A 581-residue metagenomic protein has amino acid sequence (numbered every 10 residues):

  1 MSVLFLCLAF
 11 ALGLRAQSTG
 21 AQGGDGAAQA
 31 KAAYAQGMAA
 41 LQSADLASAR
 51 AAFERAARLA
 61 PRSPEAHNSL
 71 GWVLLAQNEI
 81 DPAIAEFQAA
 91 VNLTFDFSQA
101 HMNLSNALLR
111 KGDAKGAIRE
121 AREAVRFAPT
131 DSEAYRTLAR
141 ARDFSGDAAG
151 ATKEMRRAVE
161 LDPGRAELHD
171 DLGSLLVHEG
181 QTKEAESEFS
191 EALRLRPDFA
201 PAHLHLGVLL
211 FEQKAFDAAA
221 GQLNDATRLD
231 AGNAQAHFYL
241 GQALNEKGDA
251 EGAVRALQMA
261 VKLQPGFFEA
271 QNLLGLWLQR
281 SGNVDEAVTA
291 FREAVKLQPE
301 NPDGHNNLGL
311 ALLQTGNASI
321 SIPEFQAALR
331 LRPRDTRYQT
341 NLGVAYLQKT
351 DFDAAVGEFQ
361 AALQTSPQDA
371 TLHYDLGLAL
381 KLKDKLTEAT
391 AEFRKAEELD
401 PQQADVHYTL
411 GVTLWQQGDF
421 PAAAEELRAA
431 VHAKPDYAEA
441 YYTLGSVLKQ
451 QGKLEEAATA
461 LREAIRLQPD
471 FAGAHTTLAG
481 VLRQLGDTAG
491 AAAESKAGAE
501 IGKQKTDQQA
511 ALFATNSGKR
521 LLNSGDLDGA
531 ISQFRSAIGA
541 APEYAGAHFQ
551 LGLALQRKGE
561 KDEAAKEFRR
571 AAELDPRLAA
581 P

Functional and structural regions predicted by a protein language model:
L4-D25, D375, P469-D507: Long, contiguous interaction/recruitment modules in multidomain scaffold/adaptor proteins
L12-E54, R58, S69, S495 (+1 more regions): N-terminal leader/linker segments that initiate helical-solenoid repeat arrays
A30, P64-E65, S98-Q99, S132-E133 (+14 more regions): Helix-start (N-cap) detector for alpha-helical repeat units in TPR-like alpha-solenoids, especially tetratricopeptide
Q42-R55, A76-A89, R110-E123, D143-R157 (+12 more regions): Structural signature of tandem alpha-helical TPR/SEL1-like repeats, specifically the intra-repeat loop/turn
L59, L93, F127, L161 (+12 more regions): Structural marker of alpha-solenoid helical repeat scaffolds
